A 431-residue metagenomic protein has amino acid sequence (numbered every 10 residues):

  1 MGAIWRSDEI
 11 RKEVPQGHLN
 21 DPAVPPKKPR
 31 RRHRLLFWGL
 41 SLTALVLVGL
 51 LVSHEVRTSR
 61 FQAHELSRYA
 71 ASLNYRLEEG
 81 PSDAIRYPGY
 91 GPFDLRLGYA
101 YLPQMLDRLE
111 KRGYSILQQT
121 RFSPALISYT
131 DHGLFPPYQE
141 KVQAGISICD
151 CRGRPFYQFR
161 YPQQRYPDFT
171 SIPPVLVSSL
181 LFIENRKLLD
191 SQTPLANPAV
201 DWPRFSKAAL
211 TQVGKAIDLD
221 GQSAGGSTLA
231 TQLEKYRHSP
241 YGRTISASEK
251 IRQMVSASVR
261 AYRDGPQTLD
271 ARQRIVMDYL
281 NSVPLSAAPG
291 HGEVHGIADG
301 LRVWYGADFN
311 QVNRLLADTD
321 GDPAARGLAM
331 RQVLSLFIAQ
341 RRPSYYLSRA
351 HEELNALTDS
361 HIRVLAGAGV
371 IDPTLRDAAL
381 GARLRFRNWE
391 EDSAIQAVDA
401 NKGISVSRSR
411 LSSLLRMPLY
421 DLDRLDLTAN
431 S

Functional and structural regions predicted by a protein language model:
G2-W5, E9-F156, G327, L422 (+1 more regions): N-terminal type II signal-anchor transmembrane helix that functions as the membrane-insertion/stop-transfer segment
F37-G39, V48-A63, S67, N74-E78 (+3 more regions): Non-catalytic, structured segments within soluble enzyme domains
G80-D94, P155-R165, R341-S344, R387 (+1 more regions): Acidic/histidine-rich, surface-exposed loop or edge segments in extracytoplasmic proteins
A100, Q104, E140-I146, C151-R154 (+11 more regions): Extracytoplasmic
Q104, R108-K111, S179, S360 (+1 more regions): Amphipathic alpha-helical segments that form well-ordered structural scaffolds and often line/cohere around active
G113-A125, K187-S191, I371-R376: Short, well-structured beta-strand/strand-turn elements
Q119-D131, P194-Q212: Solvent-exposed, membrane-proximal periplasmic/extracellular interface segments of envelope transport and secretion
